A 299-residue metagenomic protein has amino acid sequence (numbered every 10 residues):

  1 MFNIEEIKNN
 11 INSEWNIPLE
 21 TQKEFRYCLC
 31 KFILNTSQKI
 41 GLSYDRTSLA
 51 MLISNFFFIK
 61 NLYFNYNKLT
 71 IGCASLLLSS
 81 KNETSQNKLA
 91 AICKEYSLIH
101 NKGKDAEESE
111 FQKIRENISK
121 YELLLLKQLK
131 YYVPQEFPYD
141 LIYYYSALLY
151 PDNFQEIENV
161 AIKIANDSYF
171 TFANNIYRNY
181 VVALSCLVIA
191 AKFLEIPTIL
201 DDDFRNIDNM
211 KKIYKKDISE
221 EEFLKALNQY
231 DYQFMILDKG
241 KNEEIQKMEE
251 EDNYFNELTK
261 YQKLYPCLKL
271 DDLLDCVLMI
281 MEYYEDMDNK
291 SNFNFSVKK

Functional and structural regions predicted by a protein language model:
M1-K299: Non-catalytic, interaction-prone regions of core transcription and DNA-replication machinery
